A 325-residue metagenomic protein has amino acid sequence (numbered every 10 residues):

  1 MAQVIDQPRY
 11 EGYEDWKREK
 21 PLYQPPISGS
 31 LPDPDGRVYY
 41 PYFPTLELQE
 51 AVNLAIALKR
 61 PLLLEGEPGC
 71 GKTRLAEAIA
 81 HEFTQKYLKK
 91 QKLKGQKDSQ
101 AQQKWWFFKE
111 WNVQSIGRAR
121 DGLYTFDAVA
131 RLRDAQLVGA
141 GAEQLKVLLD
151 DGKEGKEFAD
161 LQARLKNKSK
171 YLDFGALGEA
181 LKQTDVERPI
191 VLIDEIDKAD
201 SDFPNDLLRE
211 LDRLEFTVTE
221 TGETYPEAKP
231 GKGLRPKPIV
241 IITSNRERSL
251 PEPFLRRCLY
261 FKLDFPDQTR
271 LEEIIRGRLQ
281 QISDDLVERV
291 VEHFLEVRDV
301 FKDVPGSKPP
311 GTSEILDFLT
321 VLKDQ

Functional and structural regions predicted by a protein language model:
M1-Q325: C-terminal regulatory/interaction module of P-loop NTP-utilizing enzymes
